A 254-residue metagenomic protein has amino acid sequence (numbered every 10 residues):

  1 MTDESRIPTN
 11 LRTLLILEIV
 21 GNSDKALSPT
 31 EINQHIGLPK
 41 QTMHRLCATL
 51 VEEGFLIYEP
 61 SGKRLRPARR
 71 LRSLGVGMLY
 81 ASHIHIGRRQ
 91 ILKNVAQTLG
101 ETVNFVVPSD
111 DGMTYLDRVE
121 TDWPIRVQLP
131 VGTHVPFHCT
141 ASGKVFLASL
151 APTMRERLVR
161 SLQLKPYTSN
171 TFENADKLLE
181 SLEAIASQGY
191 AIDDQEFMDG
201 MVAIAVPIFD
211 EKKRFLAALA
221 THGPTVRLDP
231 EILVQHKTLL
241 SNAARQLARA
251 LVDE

Functional and structural regions predicted by a protein language model:
M1-I86, R245-D253: N-terminal helix-turn-helix
R6-N10, P29, R64, A68 (+9 more regions): Short, structured helix-loop boundary elements
I16, V20, I32, L50 (+6 more regions): Hydrophobic packing within well-folded, soluble alpha/beta domains
G62-L162: Amphipathic alpha-helical effector-binding/dimerization core of metabolite-sensing transcriptional regulators
R157-L158, L162-Q163, S241-E254: Cysteine/selenocysteine-centered motifs that mediate thiol-based redox chemistry or coordinate metal-sulfur cofactors
Y167-T168, D199: Intrinsically disordered, low-complexity polar/acidic regions
E173-A243: Extended hydrophobic
